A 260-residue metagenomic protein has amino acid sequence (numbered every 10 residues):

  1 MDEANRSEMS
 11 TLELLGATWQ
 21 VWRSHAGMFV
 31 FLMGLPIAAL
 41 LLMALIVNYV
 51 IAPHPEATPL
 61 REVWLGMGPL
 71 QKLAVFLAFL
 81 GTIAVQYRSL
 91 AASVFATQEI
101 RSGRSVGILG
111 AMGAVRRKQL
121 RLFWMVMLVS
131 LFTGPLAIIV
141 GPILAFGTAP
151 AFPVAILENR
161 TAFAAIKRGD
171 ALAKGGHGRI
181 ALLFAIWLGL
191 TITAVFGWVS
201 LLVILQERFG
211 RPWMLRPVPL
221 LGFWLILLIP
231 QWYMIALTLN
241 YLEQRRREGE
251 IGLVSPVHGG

Functional and structural regions predicted by a protein language model:
M1-R6, E13, A17, Y49-L65 (+5 more regions): Juxtamembrane transition segments at transmembrane-helix termini in multipass membrane proteins
W19-I37, V75-S105: Cytosolic-side membrane-entry/anchor segment at the start of a transmembrane helix
W19-L35, Q119-W124, K174-L182: Membrane-interface helix starts
M28-N48, F132, L182-G197: Hydrophobic alpha-helical transmembrane segments of multi-pass membrane transport/permease proteins
L70-T82, G107-G134: Alpha-helical membrane-spanning segments of integral membrane proteins, especially the hydrophobic core of TM bundles
F76-A84, P135-I139, F152, L220-I229: Hydrophobic alpha-helical transmembrane segments of multi-pass membrane proteins
L128-P150: Hydrophobic, aromatic-rich membrane-embedded alpha-helical segments
